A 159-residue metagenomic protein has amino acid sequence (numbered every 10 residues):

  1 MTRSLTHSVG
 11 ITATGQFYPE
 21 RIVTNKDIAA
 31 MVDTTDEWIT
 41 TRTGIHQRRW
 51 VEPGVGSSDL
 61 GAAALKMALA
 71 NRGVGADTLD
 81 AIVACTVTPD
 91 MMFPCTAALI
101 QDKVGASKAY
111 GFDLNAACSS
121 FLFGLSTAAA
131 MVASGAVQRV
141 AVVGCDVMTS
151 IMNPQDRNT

Functional and structural regions predicted by a protein language model:
M1-D80, V104: Conserved "HGTGT" condensation-loop signature of ketosynthase/thiolase-family condensing enzymes that catalyze
T2-T6, A30, A70-D77, P89-T159: Acyl-thioester C-C bond-transforming condensing/cleaving domain
T14-Q16, V87, C145: Cofactor-binding loop segments of dinucleotide-utilizing enzymes, especially the Rossmann-like FAD- and NAD(P)+-binding
V55, V87-D90: Short, surface-exposed acidic/glycine-rich loop or hinge patches that mediate macromolecular interfaces
A81-T86: Short glycine-rich or small-residue beta-strand-to-loop segments that form or flank ligand, phosphate, metal/Fe-S
